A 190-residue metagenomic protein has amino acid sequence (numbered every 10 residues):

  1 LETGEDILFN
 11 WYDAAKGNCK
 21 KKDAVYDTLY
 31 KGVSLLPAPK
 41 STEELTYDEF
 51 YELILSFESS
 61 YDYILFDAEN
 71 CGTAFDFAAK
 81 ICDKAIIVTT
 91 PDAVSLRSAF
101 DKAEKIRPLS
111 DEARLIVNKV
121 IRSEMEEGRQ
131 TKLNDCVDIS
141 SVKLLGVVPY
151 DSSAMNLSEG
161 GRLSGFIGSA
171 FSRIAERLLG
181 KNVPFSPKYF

Functional and structural regions predicted by a protein language model:
L1-S59, S152-G160: P-loop/Walker-type NTP enzyme "switch/lid" segment
S59, C71-A93: Inter-motif core of Ras-like GTPase G domains
Y63, K84-I87, R114, G146: Well-ordered beta-strand positions
I81-C82, L109, D138-K143: Short, structured coil segments at secondary-structure junctions
T90-P91, A113-G128, V147-L157: G-domain G4 guanine-recognition motif of GTPases
L96-S110: Conserved C-terminal guanine-recognition region of P-loop GTPase G domains, centered on the G4
I121, L133-L163, F171: Beta-strand-loop-alpha "switch" segments that mediate conformational coupling across diverse proteins
L157-F190: NTP-binding/hydrolysis catalytic cores, primarily Walker-type P-loop NTPases
